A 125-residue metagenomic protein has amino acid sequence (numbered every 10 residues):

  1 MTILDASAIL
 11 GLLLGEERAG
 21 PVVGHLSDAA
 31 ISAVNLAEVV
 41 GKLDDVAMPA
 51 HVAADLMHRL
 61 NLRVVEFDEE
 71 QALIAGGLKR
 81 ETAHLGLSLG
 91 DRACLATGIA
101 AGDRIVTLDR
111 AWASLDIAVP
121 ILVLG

Functional and structural regions predicted by a protein language model:
M1, L95, I99-G125: Acidic, PIN/NYN-like endoribonuclease modules and their adjacent C-terminal/linker elements
M1-I31, L43-H58, G125: Short, well-structured N-terminal submotif of metal-dependent ribonuclease cores
A8-I9, N35, Q71, A93-C94 (+1 more regions): Alpha-helix capping/helix-boundary segments
L12-L13, K42, A75, L115-D116: Residues that scaffold the ATP/ADP-binding catalytic core of kinase and kinase-like folds
G41-D44, R80: Short glycine/serine- and small hydrophobic-enriched flexible loop segments
R59-L60, L73, A113-L115: Short secondary-structure capping/turn micro-motifs that flank functional sites
V65-V106: Active-site neighborhoods of divalent-metal-dependent phosphate/nucleic-acid chemistry enzymes
